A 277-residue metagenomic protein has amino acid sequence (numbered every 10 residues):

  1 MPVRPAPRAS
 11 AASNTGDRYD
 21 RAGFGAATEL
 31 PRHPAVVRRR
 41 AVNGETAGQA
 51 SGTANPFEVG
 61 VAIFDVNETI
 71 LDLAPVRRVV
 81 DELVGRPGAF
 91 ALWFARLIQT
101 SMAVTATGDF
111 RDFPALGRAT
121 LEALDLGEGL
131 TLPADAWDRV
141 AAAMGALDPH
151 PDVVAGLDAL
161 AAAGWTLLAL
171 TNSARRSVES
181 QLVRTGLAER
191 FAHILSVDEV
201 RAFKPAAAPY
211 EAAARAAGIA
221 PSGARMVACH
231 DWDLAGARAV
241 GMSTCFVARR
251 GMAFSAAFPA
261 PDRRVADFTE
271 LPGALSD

Functional and structural regions predicted by a protein language model:
R4, R8-S13: Low-acidity, Ser/Thr- and Arg-rich intrinsically disordered low-complexity segments
L30, V36, V42-V59, V154 (+4 more regions): Asp-based, Mg2+/Mn2+-dependent phosphohydrolase catalytic module
G52-I98, G127: Active-site neighborhood of HAD-like aspartate-dependent phosphohydrolases
R77, F90, F94, P114-E122 (+1 more regions): An amphipathic alpha-helix signature
G85-L92, E128-D138, R190, P221: Short, surface-exposed acidic
S101-R139: A metal-dependent, Asp-based hydrolase signature
